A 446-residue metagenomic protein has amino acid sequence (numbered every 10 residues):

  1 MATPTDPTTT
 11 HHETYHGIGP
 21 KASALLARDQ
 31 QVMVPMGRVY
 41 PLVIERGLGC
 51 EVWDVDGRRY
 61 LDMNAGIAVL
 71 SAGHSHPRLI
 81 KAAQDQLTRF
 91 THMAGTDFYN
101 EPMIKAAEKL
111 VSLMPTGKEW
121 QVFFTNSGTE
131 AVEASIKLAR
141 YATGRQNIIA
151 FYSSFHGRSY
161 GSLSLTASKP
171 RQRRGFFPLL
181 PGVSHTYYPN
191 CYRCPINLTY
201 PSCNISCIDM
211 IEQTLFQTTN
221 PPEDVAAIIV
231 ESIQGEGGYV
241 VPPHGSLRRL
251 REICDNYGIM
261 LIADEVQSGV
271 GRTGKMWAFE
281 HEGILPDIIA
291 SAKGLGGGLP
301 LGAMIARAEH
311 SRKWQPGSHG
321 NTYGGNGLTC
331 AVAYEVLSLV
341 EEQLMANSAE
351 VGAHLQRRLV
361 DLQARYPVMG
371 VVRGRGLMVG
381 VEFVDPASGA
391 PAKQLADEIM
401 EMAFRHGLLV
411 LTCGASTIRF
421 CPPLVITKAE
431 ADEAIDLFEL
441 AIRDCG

Functional and structural regions predicted by a protein language model:
A2-G446: Conserved N-terminal phosphate-binding loop of PLP-dependent enzymes in the Aspartate aminotransferase
